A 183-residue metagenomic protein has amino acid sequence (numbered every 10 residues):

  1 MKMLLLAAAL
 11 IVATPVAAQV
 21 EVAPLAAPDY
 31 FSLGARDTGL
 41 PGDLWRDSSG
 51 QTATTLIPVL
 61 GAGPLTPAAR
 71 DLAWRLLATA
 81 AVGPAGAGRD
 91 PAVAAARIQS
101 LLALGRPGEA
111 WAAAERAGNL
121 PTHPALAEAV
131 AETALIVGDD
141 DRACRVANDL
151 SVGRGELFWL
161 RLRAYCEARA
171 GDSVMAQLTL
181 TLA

Functional and structural regions predicted by a protein language model:
A13-P15: N-terminal signal peptide c-region/cleavage motif recognized by signal peptidases
V20-A94: N-terminal alpha-helical interaction modules that lie
G39-S48, L77-G86, A114-T122, A147-E156 (+1 more regions): Solenoid-like repeat scaffolds
T52, A87-A94, N119-E128, G153-R161 (+1 more regions): Generic helix N-cap/helix-start motif at coil->alpha-helix transitions
S100, A129-A134, C166-E167: Residue-level signature for tetratricopeptide repeat
L104, V137-G138, A170: Structural motif corresponding to the intra-repeat A-B loop/turn of tetratricopeptide repeats
C144-A183: Extended amphipathic alpha-helical segments with heptad-repeat/coiled-coil character used for oligomerization, fusion
